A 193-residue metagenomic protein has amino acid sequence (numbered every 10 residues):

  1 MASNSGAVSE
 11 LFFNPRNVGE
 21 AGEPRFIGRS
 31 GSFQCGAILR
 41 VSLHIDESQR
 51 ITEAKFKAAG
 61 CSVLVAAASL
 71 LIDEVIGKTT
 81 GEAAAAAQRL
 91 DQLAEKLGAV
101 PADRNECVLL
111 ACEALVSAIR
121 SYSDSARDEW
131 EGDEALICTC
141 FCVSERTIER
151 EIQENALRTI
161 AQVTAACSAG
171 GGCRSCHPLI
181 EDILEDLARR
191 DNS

Functional and structural regions predicted by a protein language model:
M1-E20, D124-A126: Polybasic, low-complexity association/targeting segments
A7, L110-A126: Stable alpha-helical structural segments in soluble proteins, enriched in small hydrophobic residues
E10, N14-S48: Structured beta-strand/loop patches that form or line metal/cofactor-binding pockets in enzymes
G31-C35, H44-C112: Active-site- and interface-proximal helix/loop "cap" or "latch" segments in soluble metabolic and energy-transducing
Q49-A58, A126-A135, A156-G171: Immediate flanking context of iron-sulfur cluster ligation sites
A59-L70, G98-A99, E134-I148, A165-E185: Local cysteine-cluster metal-coordination motifs and their immediate loop/turn environment, predominantly Fe-S cluster
A67-E82, L115, V143-L157, H177-N192: Iron-sulfur (Fe-S) cluster-binding segments and ferredoxin-like electron-carrier domains, especially [2Fe-2S]
